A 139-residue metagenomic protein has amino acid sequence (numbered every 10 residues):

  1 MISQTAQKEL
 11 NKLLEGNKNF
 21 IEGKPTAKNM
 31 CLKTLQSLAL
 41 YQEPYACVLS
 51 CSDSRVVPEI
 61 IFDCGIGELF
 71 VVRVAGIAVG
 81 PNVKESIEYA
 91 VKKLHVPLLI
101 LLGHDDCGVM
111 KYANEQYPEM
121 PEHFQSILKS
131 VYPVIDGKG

Functional and structural regions predicted by a protein language model:
M1, K8, C51, P58-F62: Terminal alpha-helical anchor/extension segments at protein ends
M1-E43, I66-G67, G76-H95, G108-G139: Divalent-metal-activated hydrolytic enzyme cores
L13, V48, V72, L101: Divalent metal-coordination and catalytic microenvironments
N29-C31, D53, V57: Poly-acidic low-complexity segments
E43-Y45, C51: Glycine/small-residue-rich phosphate/adenosyl-binding loop
A46, R55-V72: Catalytic core of membrane glycerolipid acyltransferases/transacylases, capturing the structured, soluble-facing
S50-R55, A75-A78, H104-D105: Short glycine-enriched loops at secondary-structure junctions
